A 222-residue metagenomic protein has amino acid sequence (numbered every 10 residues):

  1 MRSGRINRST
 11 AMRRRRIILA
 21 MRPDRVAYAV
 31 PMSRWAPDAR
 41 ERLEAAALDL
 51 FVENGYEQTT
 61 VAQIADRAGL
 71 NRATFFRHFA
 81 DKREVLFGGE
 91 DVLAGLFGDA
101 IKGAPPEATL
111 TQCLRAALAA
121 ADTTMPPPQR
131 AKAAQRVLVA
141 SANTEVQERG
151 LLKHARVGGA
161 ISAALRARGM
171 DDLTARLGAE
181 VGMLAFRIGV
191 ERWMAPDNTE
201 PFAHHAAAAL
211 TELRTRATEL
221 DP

Functional and structural regions predicted by a protein language model:
I6, M12-Y28, R166, N198-P222: C-terminal peripheral helix-coil segments that are non-catalytic and often amphipathic
R13-N54, Q58-L70, L96: Basic, helix-initiating cap at the start of DNA-binding domains
E53-Y56, G69-L70, F76-G88: HTH DNA-binding helix-turn interface
A80-A104: Histidine- and aromatic-rich ligand-binding microenvironments
G95-L138: Hydrophobic alpha-helical connector segments
M125-P128, G189-D197: Secondary-structure edge/capping motif, primarily at the C-terminal ends of alpha-helices and the immediately following
K132, A140, D172-R192, H205-L213: Hydrophobic alpha-helical segments that form the core of small-molecule binding pockets and/or dimer interfaces
H154-A179: Hydrophobic alpha-helical bundle segments that form small-molecule/ligand-binding pockets
